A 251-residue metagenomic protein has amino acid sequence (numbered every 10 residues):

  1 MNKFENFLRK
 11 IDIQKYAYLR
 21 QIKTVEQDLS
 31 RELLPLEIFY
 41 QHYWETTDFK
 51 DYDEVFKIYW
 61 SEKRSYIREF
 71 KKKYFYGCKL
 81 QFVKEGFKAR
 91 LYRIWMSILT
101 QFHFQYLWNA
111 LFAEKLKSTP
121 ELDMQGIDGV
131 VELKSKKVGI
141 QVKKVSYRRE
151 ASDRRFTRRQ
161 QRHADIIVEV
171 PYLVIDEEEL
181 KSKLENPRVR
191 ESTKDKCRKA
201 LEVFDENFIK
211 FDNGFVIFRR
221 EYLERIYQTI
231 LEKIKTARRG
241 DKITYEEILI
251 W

Functional and structural regions predicted by a protein language model:
M1-K71, I250-W251: Nuclease-adjacent, charged terminal/linker segments that flank catalytic cores
N2-K23, K183-L184, R188-W251: Long, compositionally biased intrinsically disordered regions
I58-F87, I98: Long, mid-chain structured domain cores
L80-K117: Acidic-basic catalytic patches of nuclease active cores, encompassing PD-(D/E)XK and other metal-cofactor nuclease
K115-E121, G126-D128: Catalytic micro-motifs at enzyme active sites that drive phosphoryl/nucleotidyl and oxygen chemistry
E121, V130-G139: Active-site beta-strand-loop-beta-strand hairpin of nuclease catalytic cores that positions key catalytic residues
G126-V131, E179-S182: Short, solvent-exposed polar/charged micro-motifs at secondary-structure junctions
V142-I209, V216-I217: Catalytic cores of nucleic-acid endonucleases
